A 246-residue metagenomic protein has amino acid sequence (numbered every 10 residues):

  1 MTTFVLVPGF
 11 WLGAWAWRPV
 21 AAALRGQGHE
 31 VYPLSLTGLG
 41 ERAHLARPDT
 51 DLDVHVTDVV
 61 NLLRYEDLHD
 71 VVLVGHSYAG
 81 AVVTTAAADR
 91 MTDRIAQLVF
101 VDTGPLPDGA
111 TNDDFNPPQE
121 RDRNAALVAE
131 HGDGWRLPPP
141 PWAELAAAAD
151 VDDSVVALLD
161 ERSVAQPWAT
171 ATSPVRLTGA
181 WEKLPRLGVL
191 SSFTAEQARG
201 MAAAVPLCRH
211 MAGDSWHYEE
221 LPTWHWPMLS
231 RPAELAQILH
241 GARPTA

Functional and structural regions predicted by a protein language model:
G9-L12, S77-Y78: Active-site glycine-rich loops that stabilize anionic/oxyanionic intermediates across multiple enzyme folds
W11-P19, V31: Serine-hydrolase catalytic-loop signature spanning alpha/beta hydrolases and amidase-signature enzymes
A21-H44: Conserved alpha/beta-hydrolase
G38-V72, A87-D89, N112-D122: Active-site loop/oxyanion-hole signature of alpha/beta-hydrolase fold enzymes
L73-V74, L98, G188: Conserved alpha/beta-hydrolase fold motif
V74-V83: Gly/Ala-rich beta-loop-alpha elbow adjacent to hydrolase catalytic centers
D89, R94-P140, T170, A203-A204: Flexible "cap/lid" loop of the alpha/beta hydrolase fold
S192-P222, W226, E234, I238-A242: Conserved loop-alpha-helix segment in the C-terminal half of the alpha/beta-hydrolase fold that carries the catalytic
